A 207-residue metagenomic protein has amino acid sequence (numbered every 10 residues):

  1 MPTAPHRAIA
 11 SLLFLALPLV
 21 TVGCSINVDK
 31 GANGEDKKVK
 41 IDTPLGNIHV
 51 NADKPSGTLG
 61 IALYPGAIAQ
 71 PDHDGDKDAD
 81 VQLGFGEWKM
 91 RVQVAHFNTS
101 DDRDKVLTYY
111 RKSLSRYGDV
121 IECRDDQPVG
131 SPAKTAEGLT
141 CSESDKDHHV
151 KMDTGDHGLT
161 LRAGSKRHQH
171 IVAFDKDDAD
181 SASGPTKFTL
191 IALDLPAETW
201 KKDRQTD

Functional and structural regions predicted by a protein language model:
P2-L13: Bacterial N-terminal signal peptides that target proteins for export
S11-T21: Bacterial N-terminal signal peptides
C24-D207: An acidic-aromatic pocket/loop used at catalytic or ligand-binding sites
